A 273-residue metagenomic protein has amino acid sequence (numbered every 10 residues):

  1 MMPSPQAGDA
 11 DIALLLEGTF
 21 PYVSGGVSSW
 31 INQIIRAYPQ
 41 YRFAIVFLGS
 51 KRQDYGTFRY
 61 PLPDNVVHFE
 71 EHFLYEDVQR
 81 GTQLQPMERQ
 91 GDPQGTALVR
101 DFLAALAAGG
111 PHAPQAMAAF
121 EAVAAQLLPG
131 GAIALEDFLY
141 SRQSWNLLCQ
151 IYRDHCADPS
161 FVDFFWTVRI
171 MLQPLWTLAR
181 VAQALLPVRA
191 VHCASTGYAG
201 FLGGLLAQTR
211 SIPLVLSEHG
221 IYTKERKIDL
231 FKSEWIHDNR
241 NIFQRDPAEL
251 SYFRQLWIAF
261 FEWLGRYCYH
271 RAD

Functional and structural regions predicted by a protein language model:
A7-D9, A44-A179: A conserved catalytic-core segment of Leloir-type glycosyltransferases
E17, L48, E218-I221: Histidine-centered beta-alpha loop that forms part of the nucleotide-sugar donor binding/catalytic region in diverse
G18-S29: A short, glycine/small-residue-rich beta-strand->loop->alpha-helix junction that serves as a flexible
V27-Y38: Short amphipathic alpha-helix
I31, A199-L202: Short, well-ordered alpha-helical microsegments
A113, Q183-Y198, T209-V215, H219: Short N-terminal targeting/anchoring amphipathic segment
T177-P187, Y222, R240-D273: Membrane-proximal helix-turn-helix segments that form the acceptor-binding/catalytic region of lipid-linked
L214-E234: Short, solvent-exposed beta-strand-terminating loops
